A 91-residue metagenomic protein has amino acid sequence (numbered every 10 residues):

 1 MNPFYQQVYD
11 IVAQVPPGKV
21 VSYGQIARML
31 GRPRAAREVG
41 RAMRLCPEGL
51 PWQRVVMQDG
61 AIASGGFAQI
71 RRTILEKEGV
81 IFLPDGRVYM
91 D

Functional and structural regions predicted by a protein language model:
M1-D91: Nucleic acid-binding interface residues in structured DNA/RNA-binding domains, emphasizing the DNA-engaging scaffolds
